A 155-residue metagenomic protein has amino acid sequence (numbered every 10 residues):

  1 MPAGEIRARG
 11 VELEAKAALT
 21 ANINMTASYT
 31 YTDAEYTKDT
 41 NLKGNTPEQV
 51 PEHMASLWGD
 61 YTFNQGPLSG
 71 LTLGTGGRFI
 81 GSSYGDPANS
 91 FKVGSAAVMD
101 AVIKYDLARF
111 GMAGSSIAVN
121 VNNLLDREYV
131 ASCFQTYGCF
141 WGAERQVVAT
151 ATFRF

Functional and structural regions predicted by a protein language model:
M1-P2, T136: Generic anion/oxyanion-binding catalytic loop in active/binding sites
P2-Y84: Gram-negative outer-membrane beta-barrel transporters
E48-F155: Conserved C-terminal beta-signal and adjacent last beta-strands/turns of outer-membrane beta-barrel proteins
